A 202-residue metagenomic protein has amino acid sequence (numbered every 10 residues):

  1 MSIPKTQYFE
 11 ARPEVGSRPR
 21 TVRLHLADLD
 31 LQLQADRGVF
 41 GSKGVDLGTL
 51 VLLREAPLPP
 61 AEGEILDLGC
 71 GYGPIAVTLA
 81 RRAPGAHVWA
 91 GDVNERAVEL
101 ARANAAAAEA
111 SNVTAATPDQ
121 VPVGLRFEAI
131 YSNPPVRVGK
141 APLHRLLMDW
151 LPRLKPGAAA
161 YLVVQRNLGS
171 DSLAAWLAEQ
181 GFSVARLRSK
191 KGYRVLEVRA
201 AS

Functional and structural regions predicted by a protein language model:
M1-A27, R37-S42: N-terminal auxiliary segments of SAM/dcSAM-dependent transferases
A35-R54: Conserved SAM-binding loop and adjacent beta-strand
G48-S132: Conserved SAM/SAH cofactor-binding pocket of Class I
D92-E95, P142, Q165: Short beta->alpha hinge that forms the Motif I/post-I loop of the SAM-binding pocket
H144-P156: A short glycine-rich, Lys/Arg-flanked "PGG" loop and its adjoining helix->strand segment in the class I
G157-V164: Conserved beta-strand signature within the Rossmann-like core of class I S-adenosyl-L-methionine
Q165-F182: Conserved class I S-adenosyl-L-methionine
S189-S202: Core SAM-dependent methyltransferase catalytic element
